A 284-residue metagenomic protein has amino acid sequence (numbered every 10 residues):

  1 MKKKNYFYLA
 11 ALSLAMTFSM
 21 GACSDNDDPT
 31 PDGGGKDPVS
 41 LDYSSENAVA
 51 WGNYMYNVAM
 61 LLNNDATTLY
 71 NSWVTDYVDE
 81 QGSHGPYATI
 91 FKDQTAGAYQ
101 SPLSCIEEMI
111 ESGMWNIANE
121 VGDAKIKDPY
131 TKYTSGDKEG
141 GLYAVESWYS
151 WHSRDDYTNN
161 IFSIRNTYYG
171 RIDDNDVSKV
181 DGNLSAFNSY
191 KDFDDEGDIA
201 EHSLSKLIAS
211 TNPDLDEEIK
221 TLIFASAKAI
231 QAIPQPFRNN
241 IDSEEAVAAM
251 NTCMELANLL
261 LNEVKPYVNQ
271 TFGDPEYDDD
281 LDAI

Functional and structural regions predicted by a protein language model:
K2-A10: Bacterial N-terminal signal peptides that target proteins for export
A11-M16: Hydrophobic helical h-region of N-terminal Sec-dependent signal peptides in bacterial secretory/periplasmic proteins
F18-A22: C-terminal motif of bacterial Sec signal peptides marking the signal peptidase cleavage site
D27-I284: Mature extracytoplasmic or organellar-lumen-exposed domains after removal of signal/transit peptides
